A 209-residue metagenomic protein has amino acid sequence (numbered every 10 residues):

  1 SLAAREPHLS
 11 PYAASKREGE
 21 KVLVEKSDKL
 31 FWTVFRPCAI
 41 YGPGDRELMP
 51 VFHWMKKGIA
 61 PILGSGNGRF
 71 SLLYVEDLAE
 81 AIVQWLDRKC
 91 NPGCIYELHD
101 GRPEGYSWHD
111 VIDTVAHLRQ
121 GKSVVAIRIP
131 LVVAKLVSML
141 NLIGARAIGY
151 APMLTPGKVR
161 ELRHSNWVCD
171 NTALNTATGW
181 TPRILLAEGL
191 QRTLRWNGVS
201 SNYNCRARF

Functional and structural regions predicted by a protein language model:
S1-A3, F52-L63, G121-K122, Y150-L154 (+1 more regions): A short C-terminal helix-loop "cap" of Rossmann-like NAD(P)-dependent dehydrogenase/epimerase domains
S1-I40, A60-L63: Catalytic helix-loop patch of NAD(P)-dependent Rossmann-fold dehydrogenases
S10, F70-E76, Y106, C169 (+1 more regions): Residue-level signal for the nucleotide or nucleotide-sugar donor/cofactor binding architecture
E18, D45-P50, G64-D87, G93-E97 (+1 more regions): Substrate-positioning beta->alpha
I40-G42, L78, P103: Conserved sequence/active-site signature of Rossmann-fold short-chain dehydrogenase/reductase
V75, I95, V137-T181: Conserved C-terminal active-site "lid" loop/helix of NAD(P)H-dependent oxidoreductases that clamps the redox cofactor
W85-M153, A187-L194, Y203-F209: Mid/C-terminal beta-alpha module of Rossmann-like enzyme folds, strongest in SDR-family dehydrogenases/epimerases
